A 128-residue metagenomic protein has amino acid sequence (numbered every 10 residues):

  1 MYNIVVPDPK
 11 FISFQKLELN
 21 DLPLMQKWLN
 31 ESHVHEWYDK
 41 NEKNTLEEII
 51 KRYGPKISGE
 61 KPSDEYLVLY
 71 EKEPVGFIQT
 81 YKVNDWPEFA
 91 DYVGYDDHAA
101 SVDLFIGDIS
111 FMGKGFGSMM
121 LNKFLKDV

Functional and structural regions predicted by a protein language model:
M1-L19: Conserved N-terminal entry element of GNAT/NAT acetyltransferase domains
P23: TRNA-binding/sensing appendages of the translation machinery
Q26-L29, Y53, V102, L121: Hydrophobic alpha-helical core bundles mediating ligand binding, dimerization, or RNAP-core interactions
K27-N44: Helix-loop element at the rim of GNAT/NAT acetyltransferase active sites that forms part of the acceptor-substrate
E42-S63: Active-site rim helix/loop that mediates acceptor-substrate recognition in acyltransferases
P62-K82: Conserved beta-hairpin
Q79-L104, D108-M112: Conserved acyl-donor/pantetheine-binding loop and adjacent beta-alpha core of acyl/acetyltransferases and related
G113-D127: Conserved acetyl-CoA-binding loop-helix of GNAT-fold acetyltransferases
